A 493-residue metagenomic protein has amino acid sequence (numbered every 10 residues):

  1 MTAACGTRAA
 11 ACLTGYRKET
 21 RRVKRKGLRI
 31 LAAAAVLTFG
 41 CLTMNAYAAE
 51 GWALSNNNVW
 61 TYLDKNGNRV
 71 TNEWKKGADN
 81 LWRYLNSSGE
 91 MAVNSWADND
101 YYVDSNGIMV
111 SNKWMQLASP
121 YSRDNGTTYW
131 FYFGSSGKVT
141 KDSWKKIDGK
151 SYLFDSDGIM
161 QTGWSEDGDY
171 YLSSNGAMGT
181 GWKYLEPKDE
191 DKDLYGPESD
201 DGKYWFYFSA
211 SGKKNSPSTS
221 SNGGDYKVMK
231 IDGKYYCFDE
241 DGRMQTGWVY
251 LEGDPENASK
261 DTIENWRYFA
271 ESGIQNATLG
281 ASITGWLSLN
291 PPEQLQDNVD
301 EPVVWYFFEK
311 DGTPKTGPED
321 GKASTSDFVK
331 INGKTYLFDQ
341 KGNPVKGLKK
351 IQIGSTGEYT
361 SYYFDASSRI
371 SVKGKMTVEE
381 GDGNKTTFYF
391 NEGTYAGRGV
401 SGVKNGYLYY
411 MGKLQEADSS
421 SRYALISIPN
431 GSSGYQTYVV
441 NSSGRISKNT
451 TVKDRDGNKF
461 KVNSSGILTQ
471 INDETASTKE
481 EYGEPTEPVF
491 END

Functional and structural regions predicted by a protein language model:
T2-D493: Extracellular adhesion/carbohydrate-binding repeat motifs centered on closely spaced tryptophans
